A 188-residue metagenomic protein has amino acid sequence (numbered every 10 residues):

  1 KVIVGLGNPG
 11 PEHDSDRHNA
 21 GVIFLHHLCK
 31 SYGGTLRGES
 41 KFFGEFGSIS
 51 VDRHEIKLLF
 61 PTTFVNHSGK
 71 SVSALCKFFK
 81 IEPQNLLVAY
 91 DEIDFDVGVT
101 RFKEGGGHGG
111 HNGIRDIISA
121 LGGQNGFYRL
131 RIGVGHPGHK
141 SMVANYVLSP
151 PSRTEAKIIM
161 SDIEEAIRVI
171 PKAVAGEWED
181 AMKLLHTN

Functional and structural regions predicted by a protein language model:
K1-G105, R115, S119-L130, P137-M142 (+2 more regions): Nucleotide and nucleotide-moiety/phosphate-recognizing core
H108: Conserved TIR/SEFIR loop-to-helix hotspot centered on a Trp-containing motif with a nearby acidic residue
H111: Glycine-rich phosphate-binding loop at the start of an alpha helix
